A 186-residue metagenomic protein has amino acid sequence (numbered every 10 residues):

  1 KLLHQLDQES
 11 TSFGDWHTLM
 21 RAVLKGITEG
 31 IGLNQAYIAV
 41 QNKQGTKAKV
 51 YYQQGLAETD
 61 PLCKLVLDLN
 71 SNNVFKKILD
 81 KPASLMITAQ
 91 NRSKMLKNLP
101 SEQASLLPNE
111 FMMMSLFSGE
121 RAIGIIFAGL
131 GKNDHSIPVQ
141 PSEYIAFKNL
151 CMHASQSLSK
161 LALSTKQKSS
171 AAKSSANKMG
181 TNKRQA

Functional and structural regions predicted by a protein language model:
K1-L19, K160-N177, N182: Signal-transmission linkers at sensory-effector interfaces
L2-S10, D15-N34, I38, V74 (+1 more regions): Amphipathic alpha-helical coiled-coil segments that mediate homodimerization and allosteric signal transmission
A39-V66: GAF sensory/regulatory domain recognition with acknowledged cross-activation on helical regulatory dimers
E58-K97: Regulatory sensory and allosteric helical modules in signal-transduction proteins and certain transcription factors
E102-P108: Short loop/turn motifs at secondary-structure junctions and domain boundaries
N109-F117: A short, aliphatic-rich beta-strand micro-motif
L116-K132: Sensory-domain boundary capping and coupling elements
L130-C151, S157-K168, A172: Regulatory loop-to-helix N-cap segments in sensory/regulatory domains that couple ligand/signal detection
